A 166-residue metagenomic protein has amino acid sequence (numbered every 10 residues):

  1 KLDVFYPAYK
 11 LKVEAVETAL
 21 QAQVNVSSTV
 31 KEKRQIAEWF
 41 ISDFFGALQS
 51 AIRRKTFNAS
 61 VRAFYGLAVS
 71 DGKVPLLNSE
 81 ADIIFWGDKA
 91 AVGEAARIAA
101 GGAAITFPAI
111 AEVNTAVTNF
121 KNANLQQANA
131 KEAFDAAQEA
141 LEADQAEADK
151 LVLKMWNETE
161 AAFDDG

Functional and structural regions predicted by a protein language model:
K1-G166: Basic/polar low-complexity intrinsically disordered segments
